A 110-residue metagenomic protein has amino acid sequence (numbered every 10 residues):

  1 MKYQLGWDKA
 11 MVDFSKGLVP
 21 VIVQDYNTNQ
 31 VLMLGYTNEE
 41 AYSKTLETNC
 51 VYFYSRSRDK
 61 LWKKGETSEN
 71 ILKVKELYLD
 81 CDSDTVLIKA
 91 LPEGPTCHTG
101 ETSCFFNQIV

Functional and structural regions predicted by a protein language model:
K2-P20, Y26-V110: C-terminal binding/interaction regions
